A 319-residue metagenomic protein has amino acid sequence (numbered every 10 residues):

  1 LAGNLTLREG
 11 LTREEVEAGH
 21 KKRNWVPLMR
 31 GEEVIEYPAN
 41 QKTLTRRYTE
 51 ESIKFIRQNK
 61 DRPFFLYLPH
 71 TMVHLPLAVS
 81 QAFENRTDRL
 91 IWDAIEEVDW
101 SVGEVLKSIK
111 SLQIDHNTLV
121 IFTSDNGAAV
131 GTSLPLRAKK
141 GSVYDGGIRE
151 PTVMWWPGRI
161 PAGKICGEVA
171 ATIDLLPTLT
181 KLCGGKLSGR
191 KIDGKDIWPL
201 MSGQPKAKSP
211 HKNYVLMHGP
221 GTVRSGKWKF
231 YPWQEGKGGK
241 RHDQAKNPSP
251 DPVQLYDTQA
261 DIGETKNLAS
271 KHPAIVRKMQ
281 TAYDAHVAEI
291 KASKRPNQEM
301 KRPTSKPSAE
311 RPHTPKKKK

Functional and structural regions predicted by a protein language model:
L1, G127-T132, A138-V143, I160-Q254 (+4 more regions): C-terminal cap/loop subdomain of S1 sulfatases and analogous C-terminal strand-loop tails that border
L1-D61, H70-V79, K246-D251: Formylglycine-dependent
L1-V34, T132-E150, W228-H242: Core domains of carbohydrate- and sulfate-ester-processing enzymes
N59-L66, I114-V120, R149-E150, S209-K212 (+2 more regions): Loop/turn elements at helix/coil->beta-strand transitions in domains of secreted/extracellular proteins
P63-P69, I95, V102, L119-S124 (+4 more regions): Beta-strand elements within well-structured catalytic alpha/beta cores of enzymes that handle phosphate/sulfate esters
L66-P76, F122-A129, D193-G194, V215-G219 (+2 more regions): Short, solvent-exposed turn/loop segments enriched in Gly/Ser/Thr/Pro and often Arg
P76-V79, F83-A94, W100, K107-R159 (+2 more regions): Histidine-centered active-site microenvironments of extracellular/periplasmic hydrolases and transferases
Q113, K181, K206-K208, E235 (+2 more regions): Low-complexity, Gly/Pro
